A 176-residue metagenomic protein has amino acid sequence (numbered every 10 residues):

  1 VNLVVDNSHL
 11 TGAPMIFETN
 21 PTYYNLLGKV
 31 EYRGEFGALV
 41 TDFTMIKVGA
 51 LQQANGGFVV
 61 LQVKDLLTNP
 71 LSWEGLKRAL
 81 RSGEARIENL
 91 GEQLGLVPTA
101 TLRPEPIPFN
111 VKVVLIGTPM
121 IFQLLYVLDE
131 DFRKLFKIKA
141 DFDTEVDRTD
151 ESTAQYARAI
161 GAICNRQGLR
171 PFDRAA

Functional and structural regions predicted by a protein language model:
V1-V127, D131-T149, T153, A157-R170: Conserved ASCE/P-loop NTPase catalytic core
P171-A176: The conserved phosphate-sensing helix
